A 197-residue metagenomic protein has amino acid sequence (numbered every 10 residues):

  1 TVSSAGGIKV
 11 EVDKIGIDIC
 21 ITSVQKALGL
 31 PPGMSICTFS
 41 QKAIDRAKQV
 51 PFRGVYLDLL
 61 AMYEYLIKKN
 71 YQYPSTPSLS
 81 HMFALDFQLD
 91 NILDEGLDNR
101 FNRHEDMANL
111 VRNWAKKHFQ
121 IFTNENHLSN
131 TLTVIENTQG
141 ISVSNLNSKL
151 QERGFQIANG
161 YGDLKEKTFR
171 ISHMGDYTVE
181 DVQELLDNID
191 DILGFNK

Functional and structural regions predicted by a protein language model:
T1-Q25: Conserved PLP phosphate-binding loop immediately N-terminal to the Schiff-base lysine helix in PLP-dependent enzymes
E11-I15, A27-P31, E125-N126, G162-L164: Solvent-exposed alpha-helices and their adjacent loops that cap or buttress functional pockets in soluble metabolic
A27-L110: Active-site C-terminal subdomain of aminotransferase-like
N91-D98, L110-T123, V143: PLP-dependent aminotransferase class I/II
I121-L150: Conserved PLP-binding catalytic core of the aspartate aminotransferase-like
N145-E152, L185-I189: Short amphipathic alpha-helices in soluble, non-transmembrane regions that often serve as interface/regulatory elements
R153-R170: Conserved PLP cofactor-binding pocket of PLP-dependent enzymes
K167-K197: PLP-dependent enzyme catalytic core of the Aspartate aminotransferase-like
